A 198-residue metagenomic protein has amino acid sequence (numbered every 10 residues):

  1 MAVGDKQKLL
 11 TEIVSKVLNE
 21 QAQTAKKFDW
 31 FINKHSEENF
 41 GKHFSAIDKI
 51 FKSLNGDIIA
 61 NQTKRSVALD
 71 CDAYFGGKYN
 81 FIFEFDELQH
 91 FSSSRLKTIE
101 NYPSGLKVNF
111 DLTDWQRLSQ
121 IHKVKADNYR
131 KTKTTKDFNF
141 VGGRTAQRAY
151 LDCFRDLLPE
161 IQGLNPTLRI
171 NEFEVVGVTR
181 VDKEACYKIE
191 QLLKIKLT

Functional and structural regions predicted by a protein language model:
M1-T198: Nucleic-acid endo/exonuclease domains
